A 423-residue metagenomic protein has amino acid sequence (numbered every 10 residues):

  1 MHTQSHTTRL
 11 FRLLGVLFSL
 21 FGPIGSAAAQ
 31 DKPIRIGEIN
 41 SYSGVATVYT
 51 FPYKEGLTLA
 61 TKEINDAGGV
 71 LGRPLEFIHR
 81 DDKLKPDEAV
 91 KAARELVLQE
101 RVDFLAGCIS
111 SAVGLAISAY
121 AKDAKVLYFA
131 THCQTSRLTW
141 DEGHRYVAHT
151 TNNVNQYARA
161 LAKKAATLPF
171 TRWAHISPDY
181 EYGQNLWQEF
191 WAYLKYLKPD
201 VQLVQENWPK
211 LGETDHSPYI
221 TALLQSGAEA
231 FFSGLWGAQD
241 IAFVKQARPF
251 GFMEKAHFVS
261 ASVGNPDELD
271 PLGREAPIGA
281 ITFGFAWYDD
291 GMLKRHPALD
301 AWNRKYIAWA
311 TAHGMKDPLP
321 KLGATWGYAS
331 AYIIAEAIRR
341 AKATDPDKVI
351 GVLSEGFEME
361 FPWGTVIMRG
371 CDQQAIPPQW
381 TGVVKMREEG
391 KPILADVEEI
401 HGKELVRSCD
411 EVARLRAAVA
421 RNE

Functional and structural regions predicted by a protein language model:
M1-L10: N-terminal secretory signal peptides that target proteins for export/translocation
F11-P23: Bacterial N-terminal signal peptides
P33, V48-E55, A67-W140, T150 (+2 more regions): Beta-alpha junction/loop-to-helix N-cap segments that form part of ligand/metal-binding clefts
P33-G56, R80-D87, I109-S110, I176-Q184 (+2 more regions): Extracytoplasmic "Venus flytrap"
D82, F129, S136, L211 (+2 more regions): Venus flytrap/periplasmic-binding-protein-like
K91, S136-R137, H144-F250, L293-K294: Extracellular/periplasmic Venus flytrap/periplasmic-binding protein
L96-I109, F129-T131, A174-S177, G227-G237 (+3 more regions): Periplasmic-binding protein-like
A247-Y328, R339-T344, V384, E388 (+1 more regions): Extracellular/periplasmic periplasmic-binding protein-like sensory domains
